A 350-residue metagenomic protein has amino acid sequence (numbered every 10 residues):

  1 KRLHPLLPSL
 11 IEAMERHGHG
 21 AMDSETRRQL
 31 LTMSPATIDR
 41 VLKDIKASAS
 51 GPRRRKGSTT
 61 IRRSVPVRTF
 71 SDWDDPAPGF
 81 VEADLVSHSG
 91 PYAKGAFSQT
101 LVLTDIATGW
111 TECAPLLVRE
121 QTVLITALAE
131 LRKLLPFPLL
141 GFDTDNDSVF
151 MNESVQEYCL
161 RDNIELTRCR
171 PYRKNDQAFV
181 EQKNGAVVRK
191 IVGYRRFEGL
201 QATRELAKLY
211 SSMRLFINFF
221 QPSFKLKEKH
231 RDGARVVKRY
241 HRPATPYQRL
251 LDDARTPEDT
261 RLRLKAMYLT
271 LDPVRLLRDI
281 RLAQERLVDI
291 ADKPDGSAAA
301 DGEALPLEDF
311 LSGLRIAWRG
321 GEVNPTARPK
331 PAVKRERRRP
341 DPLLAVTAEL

Functional and structural regions predicted by a protein language model:
K1-G141, N146-L350: Secondary-structure boundary/capping micro-motif
